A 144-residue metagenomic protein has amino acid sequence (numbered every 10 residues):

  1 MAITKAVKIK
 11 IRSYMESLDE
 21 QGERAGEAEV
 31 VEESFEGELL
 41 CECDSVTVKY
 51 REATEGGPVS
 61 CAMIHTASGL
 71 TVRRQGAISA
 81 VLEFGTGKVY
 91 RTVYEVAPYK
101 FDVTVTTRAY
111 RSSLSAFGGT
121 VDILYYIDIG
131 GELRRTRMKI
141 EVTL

Functional and structural regions predicted by a protein language model:
M1-D122, Y126-D128, E132-R135, T143: N-terminal intrinsically disordered, cationic/polar leader segments that include organellar targeting peptides
